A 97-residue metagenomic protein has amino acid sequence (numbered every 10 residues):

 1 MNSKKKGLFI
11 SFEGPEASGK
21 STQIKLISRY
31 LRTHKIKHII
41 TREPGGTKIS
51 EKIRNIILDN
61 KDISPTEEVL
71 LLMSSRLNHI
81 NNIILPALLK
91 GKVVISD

Functional and structural regions predicted by a protein language model:
M1-G7: Phosphate-binding P-loop
F9-F12: Hydrophobic anchor at the beta1->P-loop junction of P-loop NTPases
A17: Walker A (P-loop) phosphate-binding loop of P-loop NTPases
K20: Conserved lysine of the Walker
R32-D97: ATP-dependent small-molecule kinase phosphotransfer cores that center on conserved nucleotide phosphate-binding segments
